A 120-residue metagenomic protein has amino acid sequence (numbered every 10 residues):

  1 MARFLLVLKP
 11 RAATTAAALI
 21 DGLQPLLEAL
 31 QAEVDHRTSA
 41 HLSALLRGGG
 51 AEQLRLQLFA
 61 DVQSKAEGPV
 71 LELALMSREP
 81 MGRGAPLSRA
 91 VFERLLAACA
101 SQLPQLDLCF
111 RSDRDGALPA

Functional and structural regions predicted by a protein language model:
M1-A120: Ser/Thr-rich, low-complexity intrinsically disordered terminal regions
